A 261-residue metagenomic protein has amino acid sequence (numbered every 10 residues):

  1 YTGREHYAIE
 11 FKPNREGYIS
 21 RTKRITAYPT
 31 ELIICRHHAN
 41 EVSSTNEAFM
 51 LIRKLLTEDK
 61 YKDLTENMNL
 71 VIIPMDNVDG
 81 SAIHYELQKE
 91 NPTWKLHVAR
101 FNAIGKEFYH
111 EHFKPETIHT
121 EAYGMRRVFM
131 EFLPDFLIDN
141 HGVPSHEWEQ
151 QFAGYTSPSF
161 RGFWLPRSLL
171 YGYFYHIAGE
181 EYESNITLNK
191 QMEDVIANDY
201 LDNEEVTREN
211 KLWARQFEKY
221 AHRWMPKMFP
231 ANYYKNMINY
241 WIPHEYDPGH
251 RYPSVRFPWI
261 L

Functional and structural regions predicted by a protein language model:
Y1, E121-F136, N140, H146-L261: C-terminal accessory segments enriched in acidic
Y1-Y28, I33: Soluble metallo-hydrolase cores and metallopeptidase-like ectodomains found primarily in the secretory/periplasmic
T2-E10, N77-H84, N236-E245: Short, mixed-charge, low-aromatic patches
H6-I9, L70, K106, I260-L261: A broad, low-specificity signal marking well-ordered, structured residues that form hydrophobic/aromatic
R15-K23, T57-D63, L201-D202: Alpha-helix termini
I19-T26, H97-F101, R251-W259: Short glycine/proline-enriched loop/turn "hinge" motifs that connect secondary-structure elements and lie
I25-T30, V42-E183: Active-site/substrate-binding loop(s) of hydrolase catalytic cores
